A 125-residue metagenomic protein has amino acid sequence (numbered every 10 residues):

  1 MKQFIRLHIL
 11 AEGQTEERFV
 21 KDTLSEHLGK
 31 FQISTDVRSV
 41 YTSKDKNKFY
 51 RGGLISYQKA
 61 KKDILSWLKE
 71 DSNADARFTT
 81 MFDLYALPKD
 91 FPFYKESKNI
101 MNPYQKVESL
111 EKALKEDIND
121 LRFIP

Functional and structural regions predicted by a protein language model:
M1-P125: Acidic, divalent-metal-binding catalytic cores of TOPRIM and closely related two-metal-ion phosphodiester/pyrophosphate
